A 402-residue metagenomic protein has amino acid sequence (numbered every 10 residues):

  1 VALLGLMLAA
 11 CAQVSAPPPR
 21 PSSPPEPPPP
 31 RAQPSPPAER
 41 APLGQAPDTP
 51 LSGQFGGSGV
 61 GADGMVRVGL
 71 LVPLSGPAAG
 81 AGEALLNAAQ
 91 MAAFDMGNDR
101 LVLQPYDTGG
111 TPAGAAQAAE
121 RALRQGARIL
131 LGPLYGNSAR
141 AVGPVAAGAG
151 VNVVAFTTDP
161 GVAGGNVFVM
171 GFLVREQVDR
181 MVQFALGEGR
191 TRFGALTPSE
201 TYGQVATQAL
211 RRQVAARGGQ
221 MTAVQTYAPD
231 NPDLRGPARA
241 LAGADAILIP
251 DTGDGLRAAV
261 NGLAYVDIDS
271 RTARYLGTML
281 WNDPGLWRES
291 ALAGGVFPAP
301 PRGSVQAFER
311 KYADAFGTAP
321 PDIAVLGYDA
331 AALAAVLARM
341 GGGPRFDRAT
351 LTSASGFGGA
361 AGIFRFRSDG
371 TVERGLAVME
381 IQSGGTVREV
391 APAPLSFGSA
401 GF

Functional and structural regions predicted by a protein language model:
M7-A10: C-terminal motif of bacterial Sec signal peptides marking the signal peptidase cleavage site
A12-S15: Bacterial signal peptide processing site
Q45-D63, G69-L86, Y106, P112 (+1 more regions): Extracytoplasmic "Venus flytrap"
G80-L85, D95-G161: Beta-alpha junction/loop-to-helix N-cap segments that form part of ligand/metal-binding clefts
A122-L134, V153-F156, R192-T197, G243-L256 (+3 more regions): Periplasmic-binding protein-like
G161-N261: Extracellular/periplasmic Venus flytrap/periplasmic-binding protein
A244, G253-Y328, G341-G342, F397: Extracellular/periplasmic periplasmic-binding protein-like sensory domains
F316-V390, G401-F402: Segments of small-molecule ligand-sensing domains
